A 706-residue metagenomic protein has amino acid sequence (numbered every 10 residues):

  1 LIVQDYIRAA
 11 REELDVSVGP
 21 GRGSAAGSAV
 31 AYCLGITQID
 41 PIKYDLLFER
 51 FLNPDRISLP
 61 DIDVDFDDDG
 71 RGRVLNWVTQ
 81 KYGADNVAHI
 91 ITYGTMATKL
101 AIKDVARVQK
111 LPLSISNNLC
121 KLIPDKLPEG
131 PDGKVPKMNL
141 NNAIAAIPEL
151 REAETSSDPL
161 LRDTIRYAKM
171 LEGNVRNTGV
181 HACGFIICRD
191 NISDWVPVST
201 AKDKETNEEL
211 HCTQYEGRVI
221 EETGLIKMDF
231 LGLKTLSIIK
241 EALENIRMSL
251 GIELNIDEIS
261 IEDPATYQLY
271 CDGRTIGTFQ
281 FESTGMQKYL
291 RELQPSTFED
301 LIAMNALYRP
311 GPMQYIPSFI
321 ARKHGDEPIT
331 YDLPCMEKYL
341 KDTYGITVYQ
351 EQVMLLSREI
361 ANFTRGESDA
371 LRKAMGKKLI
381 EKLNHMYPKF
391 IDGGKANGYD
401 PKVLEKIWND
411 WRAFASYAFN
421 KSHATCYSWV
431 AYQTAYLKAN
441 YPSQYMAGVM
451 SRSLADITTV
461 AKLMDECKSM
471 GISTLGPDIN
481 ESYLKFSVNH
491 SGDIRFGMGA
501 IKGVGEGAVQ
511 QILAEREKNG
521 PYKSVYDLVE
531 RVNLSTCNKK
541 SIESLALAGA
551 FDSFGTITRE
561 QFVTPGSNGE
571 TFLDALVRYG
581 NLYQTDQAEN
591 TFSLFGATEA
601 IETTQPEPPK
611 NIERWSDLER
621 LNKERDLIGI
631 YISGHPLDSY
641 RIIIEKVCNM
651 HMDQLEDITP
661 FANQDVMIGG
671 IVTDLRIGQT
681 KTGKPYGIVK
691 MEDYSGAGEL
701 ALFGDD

Functional and structural regions predicted by a protein language model:
L1-A575, Y579-N581, T585-Q587, L594-A597 (+1 more regions): Alpha-helical scaffold/interaction cores of sigma-54-like transcription cofactors and many family A DNA polymerases
L210, Y215-E216, A461-D465, T556-D706: Prokaryote-biased recognition of long, low-complexity C-terminal linker/tail segments that are poorly structured
